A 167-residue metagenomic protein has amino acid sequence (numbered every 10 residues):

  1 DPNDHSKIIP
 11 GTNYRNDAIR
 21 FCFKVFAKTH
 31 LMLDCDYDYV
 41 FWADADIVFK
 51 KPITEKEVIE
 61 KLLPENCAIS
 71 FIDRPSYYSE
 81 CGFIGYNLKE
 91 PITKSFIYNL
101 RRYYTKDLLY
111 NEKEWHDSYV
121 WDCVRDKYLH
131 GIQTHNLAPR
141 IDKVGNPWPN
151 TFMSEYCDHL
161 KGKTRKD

Functional and structural regions predicted by a protein language model:
D1-C35: Active-site-proximal specificity loops/subdomain of glycosyltransferases
K28, I84, W121-V124: A residue-level signal for conserved active-site and pocket-lining positions in enzyme catalytic cores
V40: Short aromatic/hydrophobic "clamp" motif used to bind/position activated sugar donors
A43: Catalytic metal- and UDP-sugar-binding loop of GT-A-like glycosyltransferases, i.e., residues flanking the conserved
I47-E80: Conserved donor-nucleotide/metal-binding helix-loop-beta segment in metal-dependent transferases, i.e., the alpha-helix
I47-F49, R74-Y77, K89-P91, P139-K143: Short, solvent-exposed loop/turn segments at secondary-structure junctions
G82-E90: Short glycine- and hydrophobic/aromatic-rich loop-to-beta-strand nucleating segment in the catalytic cores
E90-D167: Catalytic core and acceptor-binding pocket of nucleotide-sugar-dependent glycosyltransferases
